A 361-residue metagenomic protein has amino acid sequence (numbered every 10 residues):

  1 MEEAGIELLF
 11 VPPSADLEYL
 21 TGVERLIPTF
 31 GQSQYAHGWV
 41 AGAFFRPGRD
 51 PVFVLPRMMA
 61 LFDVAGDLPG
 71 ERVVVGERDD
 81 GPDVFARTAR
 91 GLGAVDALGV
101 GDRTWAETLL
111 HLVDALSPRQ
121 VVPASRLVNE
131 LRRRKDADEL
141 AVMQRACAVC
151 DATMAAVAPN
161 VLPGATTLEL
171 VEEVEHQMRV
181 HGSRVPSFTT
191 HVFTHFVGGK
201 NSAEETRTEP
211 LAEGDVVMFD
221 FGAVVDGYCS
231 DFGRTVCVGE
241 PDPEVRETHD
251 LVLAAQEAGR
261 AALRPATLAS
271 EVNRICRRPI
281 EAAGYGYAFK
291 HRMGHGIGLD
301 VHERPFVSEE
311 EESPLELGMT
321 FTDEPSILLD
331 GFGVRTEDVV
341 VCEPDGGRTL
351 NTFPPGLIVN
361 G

Functional and structural regions predicted by a protein language model:
M1-G361: Active-site neighborhoods and metal-handling regions in enzymes and metal-associated proteins
